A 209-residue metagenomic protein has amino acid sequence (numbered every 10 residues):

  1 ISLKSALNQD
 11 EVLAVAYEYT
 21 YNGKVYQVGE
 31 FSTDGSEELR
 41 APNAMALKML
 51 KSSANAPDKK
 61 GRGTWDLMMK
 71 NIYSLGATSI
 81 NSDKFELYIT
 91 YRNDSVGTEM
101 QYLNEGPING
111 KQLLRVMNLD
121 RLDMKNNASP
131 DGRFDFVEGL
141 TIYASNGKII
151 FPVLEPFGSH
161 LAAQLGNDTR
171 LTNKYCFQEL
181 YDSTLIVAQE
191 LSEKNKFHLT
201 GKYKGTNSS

Functional and structural regions predicted by a protein language model:
I1-S209: Surface-exposed, low-hydrophobicity segments enriched in Gly/Pro/acidic/Ser residues that characterize the mature
